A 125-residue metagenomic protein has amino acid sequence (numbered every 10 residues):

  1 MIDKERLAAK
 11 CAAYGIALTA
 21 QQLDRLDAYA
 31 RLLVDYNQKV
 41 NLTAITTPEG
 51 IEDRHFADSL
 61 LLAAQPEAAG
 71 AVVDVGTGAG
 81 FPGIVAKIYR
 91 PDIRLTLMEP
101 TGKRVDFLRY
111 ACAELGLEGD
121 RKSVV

Functional and structural regions predicted by a protein language model:
I2-V73, K103-R104, Y110-D120: Class I SAM-dependent transferase core
V75-T77: Conserved beta-strand/loop positions that form the S-adenosyl-L-methionine
A79-D92: Conserved SAM-binding loop of SAM-dependent methyltransferases across substrates and taxa, primarily the Class I
V85, R109-Y110: Short, conserved acidic/polar surface loops in the N-terminal third of protein domains
R94-E99: Conserved SAM-binding motif I beta-strand of class I
V124-V125: Conserved small/polar residues in nucleotide/adenosyl-binding loops
